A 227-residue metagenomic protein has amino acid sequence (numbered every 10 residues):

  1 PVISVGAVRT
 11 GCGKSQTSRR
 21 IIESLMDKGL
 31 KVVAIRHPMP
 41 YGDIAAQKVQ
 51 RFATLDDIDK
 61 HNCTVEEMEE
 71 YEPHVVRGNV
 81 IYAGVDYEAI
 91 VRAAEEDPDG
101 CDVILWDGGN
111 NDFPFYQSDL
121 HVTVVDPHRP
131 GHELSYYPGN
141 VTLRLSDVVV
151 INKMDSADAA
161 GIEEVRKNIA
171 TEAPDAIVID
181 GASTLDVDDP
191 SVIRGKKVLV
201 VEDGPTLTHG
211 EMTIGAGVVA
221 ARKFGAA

Functional and structural regions predicted by a protein language model:
V2-A7, G11-C12, Q16-A170, I177-D180 (+1 more regions): Flexible phosphate-sensing "switch/lid" loops adjacent to ATP/NTP-binding sites across phosphate-transfer
